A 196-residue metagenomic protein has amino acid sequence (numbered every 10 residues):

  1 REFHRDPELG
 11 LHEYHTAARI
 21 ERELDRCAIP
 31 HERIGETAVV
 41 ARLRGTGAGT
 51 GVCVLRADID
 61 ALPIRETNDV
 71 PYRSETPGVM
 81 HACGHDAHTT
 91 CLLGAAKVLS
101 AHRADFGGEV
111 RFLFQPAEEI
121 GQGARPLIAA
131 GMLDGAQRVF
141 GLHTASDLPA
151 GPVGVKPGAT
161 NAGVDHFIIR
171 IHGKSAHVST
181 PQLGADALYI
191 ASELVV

Functional and structural regions predicted by a protein language model:
R1-H81, D86, T90-F106: Acidic/His- and Gly-rich active-site-bordering loop/insert found across diverse amide/peptide-bond hydrolases
L62-I64, N68-M80, D86-A87, A104-V196: Histidine/acidic-residue-rich, glycine-tolerant segments that coordinate divalent metal ions
